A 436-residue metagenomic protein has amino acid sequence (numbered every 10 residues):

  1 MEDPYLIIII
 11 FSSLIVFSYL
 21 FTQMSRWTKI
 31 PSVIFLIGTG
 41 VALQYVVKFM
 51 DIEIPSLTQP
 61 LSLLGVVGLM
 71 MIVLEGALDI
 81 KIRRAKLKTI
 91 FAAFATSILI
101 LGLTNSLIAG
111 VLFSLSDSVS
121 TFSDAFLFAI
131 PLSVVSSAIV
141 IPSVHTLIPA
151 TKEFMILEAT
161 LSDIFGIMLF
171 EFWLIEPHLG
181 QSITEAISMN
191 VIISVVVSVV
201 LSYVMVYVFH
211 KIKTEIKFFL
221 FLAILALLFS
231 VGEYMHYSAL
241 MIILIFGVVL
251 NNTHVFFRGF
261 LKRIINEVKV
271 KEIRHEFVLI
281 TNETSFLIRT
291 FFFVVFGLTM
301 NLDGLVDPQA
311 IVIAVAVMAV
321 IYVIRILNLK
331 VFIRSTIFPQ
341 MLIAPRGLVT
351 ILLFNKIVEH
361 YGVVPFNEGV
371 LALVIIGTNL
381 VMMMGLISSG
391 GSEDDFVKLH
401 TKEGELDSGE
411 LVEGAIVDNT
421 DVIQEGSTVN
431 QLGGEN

Functional and structural regions predicted by a protein language model:
M1-I416, D421-E435: Transmembrane helical cores of multi-pass secondary ion antiporters/exchangers
